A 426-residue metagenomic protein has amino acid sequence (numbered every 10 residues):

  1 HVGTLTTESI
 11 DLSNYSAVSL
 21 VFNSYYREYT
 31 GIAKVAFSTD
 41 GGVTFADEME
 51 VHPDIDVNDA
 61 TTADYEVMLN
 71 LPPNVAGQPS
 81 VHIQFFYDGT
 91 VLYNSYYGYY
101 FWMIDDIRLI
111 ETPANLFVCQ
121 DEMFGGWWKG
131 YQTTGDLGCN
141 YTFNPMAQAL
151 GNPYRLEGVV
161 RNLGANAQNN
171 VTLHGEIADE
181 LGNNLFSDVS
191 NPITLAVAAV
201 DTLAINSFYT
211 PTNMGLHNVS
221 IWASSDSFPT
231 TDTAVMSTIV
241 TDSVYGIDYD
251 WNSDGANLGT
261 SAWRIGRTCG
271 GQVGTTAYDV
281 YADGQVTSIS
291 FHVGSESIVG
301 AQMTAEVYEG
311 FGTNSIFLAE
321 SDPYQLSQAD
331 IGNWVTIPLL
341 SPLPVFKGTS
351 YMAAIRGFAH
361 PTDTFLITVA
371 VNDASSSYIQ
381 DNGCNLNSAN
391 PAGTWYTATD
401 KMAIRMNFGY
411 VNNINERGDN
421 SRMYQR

Functional and structural regions predicted by a protein language model:
H1-W128, N152-E157, N166, V171-T172 (+2 more regions): Beta-sandwich/jellyroll recognition modules and their flexible linkers
S16-R27, G284-E296, I355: A short beta-strand element within beta-rich, extracytoplasmic domains of secreted/secretory-pathway proteins
D54, Y97-V299, V307, T313 (+2 more regions): Extracellular/luminal regions of secreted and cell-surface proteins that mediate adhesion/ECM remodeling
V75-P79, N94-S95, Y209-V219, V345-T349: Short glycine/proline/serine/threonine-rich loop/turn segments at secondary-structure transition edges
H82-F86, V159, S220-W222, A354-R356: Extracellular recognition modules
V91-D106, V244-A262, I355-Y410: Short, surface-exposed beta-strand/loop patches at domain edges that form aromatic-rich interfacial subsites
P192-A204, N213, N218, I298-I379: Aromatic- and Gly/Pro-enriched, solvent-exposed loop/edge beta-strand patches characteristic of beta-rich domains
I414, S421-R426: Short loop/turn motifs at secondary-structure boundaries
